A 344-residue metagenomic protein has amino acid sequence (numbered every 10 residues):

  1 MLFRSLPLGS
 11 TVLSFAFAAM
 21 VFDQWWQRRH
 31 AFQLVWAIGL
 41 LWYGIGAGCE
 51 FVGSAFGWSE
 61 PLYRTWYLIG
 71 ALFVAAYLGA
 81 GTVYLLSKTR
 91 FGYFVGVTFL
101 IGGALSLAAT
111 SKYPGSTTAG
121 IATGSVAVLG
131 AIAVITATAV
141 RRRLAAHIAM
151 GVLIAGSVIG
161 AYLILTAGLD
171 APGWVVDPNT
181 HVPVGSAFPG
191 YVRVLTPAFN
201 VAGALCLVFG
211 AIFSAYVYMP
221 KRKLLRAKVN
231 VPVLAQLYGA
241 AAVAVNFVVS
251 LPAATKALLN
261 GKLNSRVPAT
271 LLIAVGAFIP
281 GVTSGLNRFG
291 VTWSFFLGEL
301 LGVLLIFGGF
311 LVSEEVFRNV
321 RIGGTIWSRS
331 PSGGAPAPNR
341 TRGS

Functional and structural regions predicted by a protein language model:
F3-S10, K112-Y216: Extracellular-loop-to-transmembrane junctions of the mid-late helices
F3-S14, H30-L129, F296-L304: Individual alpha-helical transmembrane segments in multi-pass integral membrane proteins
S14-V21, L40-E50, V74-G81, G103-L107 (+5 more regions): Helical transmembrane-bundle signal
A16-V21, Y77-Y84, L129-R143, V201-A227 (+1 more regions): Alpha-helical transmembrane segments in multipass membrane proteins, preferentially the mid-helix core
V52-Y63, W174-P189, F289-T292: Membrane-interface interhelical loops and short amphipathic "cap" helices that link adjacent transmembrane segments
S87-G102, A139-G156, A269: Cytoplasm-facing juxtamembrane segments at the starts of transmembrane helices in multi-pass membrane proteins
F209-V217, N246-F247, A253-G343: C-terminal transmembrane-bundle signature of multipass membrane proteins, characterized by strong activation on
V217-A244, L263-L272: Cytoplasmic juxtamembrane regions at transmembrane-helix boundaries
